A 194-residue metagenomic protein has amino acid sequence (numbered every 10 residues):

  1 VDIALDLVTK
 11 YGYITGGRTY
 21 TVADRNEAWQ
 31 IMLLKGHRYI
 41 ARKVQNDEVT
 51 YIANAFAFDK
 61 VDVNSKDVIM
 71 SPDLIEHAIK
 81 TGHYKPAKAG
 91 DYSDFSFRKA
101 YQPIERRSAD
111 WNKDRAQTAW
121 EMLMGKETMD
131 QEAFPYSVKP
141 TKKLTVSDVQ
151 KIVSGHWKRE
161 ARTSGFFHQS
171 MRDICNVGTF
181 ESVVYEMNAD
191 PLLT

Functional and structural regions predicted by a protein language model:
V1-D2: Post-signal peptide N-terminal segment of secreted/secretory-pathway proteins
L5, G12-R18, D24-A28, R38 (+1 more regions): C-terminus-biased signal that marks the final domain/tail of proteins
E27, M32-K35, K43: Short acidic, glycine/serine/threonine-rich loops at helix termini
